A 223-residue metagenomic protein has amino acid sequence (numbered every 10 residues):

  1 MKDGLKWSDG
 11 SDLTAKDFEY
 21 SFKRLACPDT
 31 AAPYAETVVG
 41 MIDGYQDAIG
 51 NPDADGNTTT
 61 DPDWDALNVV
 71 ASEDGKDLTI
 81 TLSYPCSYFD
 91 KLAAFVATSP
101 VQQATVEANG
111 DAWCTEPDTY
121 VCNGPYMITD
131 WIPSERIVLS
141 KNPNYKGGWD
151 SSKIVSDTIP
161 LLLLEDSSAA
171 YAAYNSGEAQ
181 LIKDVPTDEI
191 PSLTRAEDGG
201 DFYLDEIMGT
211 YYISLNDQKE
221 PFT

Functional and structural regions predicted by a protein language model:
K2, S140-K146, I207-T223: A bilobed periplasmic-binding-protein/Venus flytrap-type ligand-binding module shared by bacterial periplasmic
K2-G4, Y20-D29, T81-S83, F95 (+8 more regions): Structured segments of extracytoplasmic/periplasmic soluble domains in secreted or envelope-associated proteins
D12-L13, D17-E19, R24-A26, T30-A104: Surface-exposed binding/hinge segments that line and control ligand-binding clefts or catalytic entry sites
A15, E19-F22, A66, A93 (+6 more regions): Extracytoplasmic/secreted envelope proteins and their assembly/folding machinery, especially bacterial periplasmic
W64, D77, L82-K153, T158: Gly/Pro-rich hinge or "lid" segments in bacterial periplasmic/extracellular proteins
L78, I137-S140, P160-L163, Q180-D184 (+2 more regions): Structural recognition of the beta-strand scaffold that forms the well-ordered cores of secreted hydrolase catalytic
D111, P117, N144-S192: Ligand-site clamp/hinge motif
P191-L204: Ligand-binding "clamshell"
